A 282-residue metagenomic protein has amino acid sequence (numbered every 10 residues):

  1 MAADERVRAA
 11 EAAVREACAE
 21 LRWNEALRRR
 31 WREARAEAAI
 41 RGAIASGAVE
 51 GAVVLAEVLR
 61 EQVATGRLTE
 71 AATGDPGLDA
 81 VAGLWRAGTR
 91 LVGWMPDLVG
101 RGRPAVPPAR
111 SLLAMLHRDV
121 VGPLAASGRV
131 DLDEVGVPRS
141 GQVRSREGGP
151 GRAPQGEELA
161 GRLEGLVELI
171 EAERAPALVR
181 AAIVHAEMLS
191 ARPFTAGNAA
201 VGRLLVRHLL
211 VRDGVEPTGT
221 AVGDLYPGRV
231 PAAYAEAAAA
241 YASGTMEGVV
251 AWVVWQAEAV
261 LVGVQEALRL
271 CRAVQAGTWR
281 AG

Functional and structural regions predicted by a protein language model:
M1-G282: FIC/Doc superfamily catalytic core
